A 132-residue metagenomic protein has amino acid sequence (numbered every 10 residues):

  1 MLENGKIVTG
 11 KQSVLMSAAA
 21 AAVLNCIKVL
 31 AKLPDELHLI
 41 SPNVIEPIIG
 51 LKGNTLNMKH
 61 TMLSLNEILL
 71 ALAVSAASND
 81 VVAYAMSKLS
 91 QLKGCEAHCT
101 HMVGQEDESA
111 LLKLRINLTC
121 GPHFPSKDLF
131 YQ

Functional and structural regions predicted by a protein language model:
M1-H60: Conserved mixed alpha/beta catalytic, RNA-binding, or beta-rich assembly cores of soluble enzyme, regulatory
D35-Q132: C-terminal binding/interaction regions
